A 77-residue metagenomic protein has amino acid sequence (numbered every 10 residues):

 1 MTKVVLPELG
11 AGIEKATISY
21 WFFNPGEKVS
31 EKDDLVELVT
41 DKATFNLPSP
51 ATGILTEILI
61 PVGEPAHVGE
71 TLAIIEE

Functional and structural regions predicted by a protein language model:
M1-E77: Mobile cofactor-carrier "swinging-arm" domains
